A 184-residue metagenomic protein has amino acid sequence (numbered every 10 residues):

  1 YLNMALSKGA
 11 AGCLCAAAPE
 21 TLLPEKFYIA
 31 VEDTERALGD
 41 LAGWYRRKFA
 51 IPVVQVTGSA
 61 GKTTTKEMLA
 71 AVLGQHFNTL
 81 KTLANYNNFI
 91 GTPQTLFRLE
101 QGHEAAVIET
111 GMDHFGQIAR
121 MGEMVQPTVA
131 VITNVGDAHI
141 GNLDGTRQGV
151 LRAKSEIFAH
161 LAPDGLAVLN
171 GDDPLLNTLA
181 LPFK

Functional and structural regions predicted by a protein language model:
Y1-D40: N-terminal leader/targeting and accessory segments in enzymes
R36-G171, L175-F183: Phosphate-binding loop of NTP-binding sites
